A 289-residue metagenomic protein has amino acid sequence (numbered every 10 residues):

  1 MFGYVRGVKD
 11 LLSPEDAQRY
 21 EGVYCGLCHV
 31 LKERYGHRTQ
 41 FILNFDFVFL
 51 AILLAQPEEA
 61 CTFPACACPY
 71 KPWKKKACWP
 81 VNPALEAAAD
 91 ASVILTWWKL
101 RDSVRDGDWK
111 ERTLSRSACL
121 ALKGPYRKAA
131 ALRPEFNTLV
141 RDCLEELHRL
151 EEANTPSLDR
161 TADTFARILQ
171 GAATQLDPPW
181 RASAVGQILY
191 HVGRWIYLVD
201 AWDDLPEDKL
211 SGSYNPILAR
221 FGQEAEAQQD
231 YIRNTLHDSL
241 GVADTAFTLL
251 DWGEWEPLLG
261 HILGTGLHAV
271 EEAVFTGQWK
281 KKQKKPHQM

Functional and structural regions predicted by a protein language model:
M1-Q187, L198-T235, T245-E254, G266-W279 (+1 more regions): Acidic catalytic motifs of isoprenoid enzymes
G260-T265: A glycine-rich phosphate-binding loop feature that marks nucleotide/adenosyl-phosphate handling sites
